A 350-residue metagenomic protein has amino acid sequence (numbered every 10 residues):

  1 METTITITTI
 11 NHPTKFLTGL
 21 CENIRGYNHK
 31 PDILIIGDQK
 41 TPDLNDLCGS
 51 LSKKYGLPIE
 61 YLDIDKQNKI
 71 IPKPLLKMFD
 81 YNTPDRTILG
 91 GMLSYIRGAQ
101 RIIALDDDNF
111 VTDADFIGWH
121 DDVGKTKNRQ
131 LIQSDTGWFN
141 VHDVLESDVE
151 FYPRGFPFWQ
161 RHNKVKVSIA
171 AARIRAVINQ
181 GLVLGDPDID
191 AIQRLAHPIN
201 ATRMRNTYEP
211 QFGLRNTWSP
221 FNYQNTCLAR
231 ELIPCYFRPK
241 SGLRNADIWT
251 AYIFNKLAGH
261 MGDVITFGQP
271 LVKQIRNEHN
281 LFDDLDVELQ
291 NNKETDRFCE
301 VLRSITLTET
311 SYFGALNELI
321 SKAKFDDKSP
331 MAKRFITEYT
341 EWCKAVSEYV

Functional and structural regions predicted by a protein language model:
M1-I36: N-proximal low-complexity "stem/linker" segments adjacent to membrane-targeting elements
I36-P42: Acidic ATP/Mg2+-coordinating residue in the GHKL
D43-G98, F116-D121: Active-site-proximal specificity loops/subdomain of glycosyltransferases
K66-P74, T112-Y236: Conserved catalytic core of nucleotide-sugar-dependent glycosyltransferases
M92, I96-T112: Short beta-strand-to-loop acidic/aromatic patch adjacent to the donor-nucleotide binding site
P220, T226, L243-M261: A short, conserved alpha-helix in the catalytic core of glycosyltransferases
E231-K240, H260-L285: Active-site donor/metal-binding and catalytic loop motifs of nucleotide-sugar-dependent glycosylation enzymes
D283-V350: Long, compositionally biased intrinsically disordered regions
